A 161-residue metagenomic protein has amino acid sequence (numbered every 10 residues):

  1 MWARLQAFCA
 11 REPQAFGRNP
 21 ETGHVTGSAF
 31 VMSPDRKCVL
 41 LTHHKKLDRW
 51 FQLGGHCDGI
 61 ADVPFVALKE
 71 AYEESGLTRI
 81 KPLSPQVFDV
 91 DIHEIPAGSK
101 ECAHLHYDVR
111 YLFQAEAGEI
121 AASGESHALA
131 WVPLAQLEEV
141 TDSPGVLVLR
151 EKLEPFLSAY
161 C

Functional and structural regions predicted by a protein language model:
M1-S28: Acidic, metal-coordinating catalytic segment for phosphate/diphosphate chemistry, firing primarily on the Nudix
P20, L40-T42, G55, I120-S123: Short histidine-centered beta-strand/loop micro-motifs that create catalytic or ligand/metal-coordination sites
H24, H44, H56, H104-H106: Histidine-centered active-site/metal-ligand motif
F30-P34, C38-L68: Glycine-rich active-site/cofactor-binding loop and its immediate structural neighborhood
D58-L147: Unchanged
T141-C161: Charged phosphate-binding loop/patch that engages nucleotide di/tri-phosphates or the phosphate backbone of nucleic
